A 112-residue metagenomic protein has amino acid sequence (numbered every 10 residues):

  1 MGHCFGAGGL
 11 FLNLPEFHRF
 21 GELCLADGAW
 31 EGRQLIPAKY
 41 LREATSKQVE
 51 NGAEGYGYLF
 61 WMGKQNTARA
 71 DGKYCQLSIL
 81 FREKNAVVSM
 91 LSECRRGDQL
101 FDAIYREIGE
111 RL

Functional and structural regions predicted by a protein language model:
M1-F11, W61-Q65: Carbohydrate-binding/catalytic loop surfaces
G6-A29, Q76-E93: Active-site-proximal alpha-helical segments within enzyme catalytic domains
N13-F17, Y40, I104: Stable alpha-helical elements in mature extracytoplasmic
R19-E22, R42, S46, R106: Generic alpha-helical structural context detector
L23-D27, K47, R111: Structured segments of extracytoplasmic/periplasmic soluble domains in secreted or envelope-associated proteins
G28-P37: Structural helix-adjacent loops and short alpha-helical linkers that scaffold large soluble proteins
A38-S89: Active-site Gly/Thr loop motif
Q99-L112: Short, gly/Ser/Thr-rich active-site loops of penicillin-recognizing serine hydrolases
